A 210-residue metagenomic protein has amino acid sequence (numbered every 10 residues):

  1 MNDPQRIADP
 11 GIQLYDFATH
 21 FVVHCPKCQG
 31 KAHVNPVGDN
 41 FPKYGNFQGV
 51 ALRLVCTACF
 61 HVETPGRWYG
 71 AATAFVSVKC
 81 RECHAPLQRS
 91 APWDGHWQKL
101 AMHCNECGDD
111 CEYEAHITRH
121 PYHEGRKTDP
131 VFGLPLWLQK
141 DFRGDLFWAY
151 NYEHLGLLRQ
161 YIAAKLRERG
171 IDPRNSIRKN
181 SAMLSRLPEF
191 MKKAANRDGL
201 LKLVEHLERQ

Functional and structural regions predicted by a protein language model:
M1-R89: N-terminal cysteine/histidine-rich coordination modules
K79-Q210: Long, contiguous alpha-helical scaffold regions
